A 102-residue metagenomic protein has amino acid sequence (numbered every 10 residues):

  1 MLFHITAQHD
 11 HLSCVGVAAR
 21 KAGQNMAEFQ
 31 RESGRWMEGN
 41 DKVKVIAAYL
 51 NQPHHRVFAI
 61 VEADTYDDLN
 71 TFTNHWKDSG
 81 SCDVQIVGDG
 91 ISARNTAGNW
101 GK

Functional and structural regions predicted by a protein language model:
M1-H55, D64-Y66, D89-K102: Short S/T/G/P-rich N-terminal loop/turn motif that feeds into the first structured element of a domain
E62-T96: An amphipathic, aromatic/His-enriched active-site/gating alpha helix that lines ligand/cofactor pockets
